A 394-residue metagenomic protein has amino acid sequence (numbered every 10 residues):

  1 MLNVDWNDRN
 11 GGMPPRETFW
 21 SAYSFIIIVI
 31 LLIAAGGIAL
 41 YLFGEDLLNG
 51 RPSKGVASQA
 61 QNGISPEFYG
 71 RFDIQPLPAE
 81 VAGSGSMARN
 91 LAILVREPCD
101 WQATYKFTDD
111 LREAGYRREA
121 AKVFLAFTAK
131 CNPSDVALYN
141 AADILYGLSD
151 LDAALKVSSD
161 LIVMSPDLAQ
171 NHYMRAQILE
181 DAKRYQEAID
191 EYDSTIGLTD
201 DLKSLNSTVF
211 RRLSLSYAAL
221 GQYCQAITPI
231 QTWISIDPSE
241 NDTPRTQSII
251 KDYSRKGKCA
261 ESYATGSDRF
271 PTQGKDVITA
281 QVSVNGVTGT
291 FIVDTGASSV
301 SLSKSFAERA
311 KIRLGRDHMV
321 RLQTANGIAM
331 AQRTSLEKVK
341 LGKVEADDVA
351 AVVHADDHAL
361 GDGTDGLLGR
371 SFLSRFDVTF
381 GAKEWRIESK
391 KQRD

Functional and structural regions predicted by a protein language model:
L2-D394: Pepsin/retropepsin-fold aspartyl endopeptidases
